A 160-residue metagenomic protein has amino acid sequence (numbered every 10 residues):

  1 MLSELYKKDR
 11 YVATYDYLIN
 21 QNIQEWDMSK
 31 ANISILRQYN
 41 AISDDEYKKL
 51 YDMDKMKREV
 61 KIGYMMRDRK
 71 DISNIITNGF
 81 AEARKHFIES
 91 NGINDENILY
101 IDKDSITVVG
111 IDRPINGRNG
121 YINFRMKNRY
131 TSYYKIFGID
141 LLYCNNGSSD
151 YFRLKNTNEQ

Functional and structural regions predicted by a protein language model:
M1-Q160: Conserved acidic
